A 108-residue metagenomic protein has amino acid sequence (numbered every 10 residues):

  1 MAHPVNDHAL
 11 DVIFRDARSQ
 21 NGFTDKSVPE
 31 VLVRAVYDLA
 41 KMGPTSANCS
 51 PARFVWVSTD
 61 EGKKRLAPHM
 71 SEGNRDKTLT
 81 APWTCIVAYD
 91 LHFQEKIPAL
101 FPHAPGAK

Functional and structural regions predicted by a protein language model:
M1-K108: Acidic, surface-exposed loops and disordered segments
